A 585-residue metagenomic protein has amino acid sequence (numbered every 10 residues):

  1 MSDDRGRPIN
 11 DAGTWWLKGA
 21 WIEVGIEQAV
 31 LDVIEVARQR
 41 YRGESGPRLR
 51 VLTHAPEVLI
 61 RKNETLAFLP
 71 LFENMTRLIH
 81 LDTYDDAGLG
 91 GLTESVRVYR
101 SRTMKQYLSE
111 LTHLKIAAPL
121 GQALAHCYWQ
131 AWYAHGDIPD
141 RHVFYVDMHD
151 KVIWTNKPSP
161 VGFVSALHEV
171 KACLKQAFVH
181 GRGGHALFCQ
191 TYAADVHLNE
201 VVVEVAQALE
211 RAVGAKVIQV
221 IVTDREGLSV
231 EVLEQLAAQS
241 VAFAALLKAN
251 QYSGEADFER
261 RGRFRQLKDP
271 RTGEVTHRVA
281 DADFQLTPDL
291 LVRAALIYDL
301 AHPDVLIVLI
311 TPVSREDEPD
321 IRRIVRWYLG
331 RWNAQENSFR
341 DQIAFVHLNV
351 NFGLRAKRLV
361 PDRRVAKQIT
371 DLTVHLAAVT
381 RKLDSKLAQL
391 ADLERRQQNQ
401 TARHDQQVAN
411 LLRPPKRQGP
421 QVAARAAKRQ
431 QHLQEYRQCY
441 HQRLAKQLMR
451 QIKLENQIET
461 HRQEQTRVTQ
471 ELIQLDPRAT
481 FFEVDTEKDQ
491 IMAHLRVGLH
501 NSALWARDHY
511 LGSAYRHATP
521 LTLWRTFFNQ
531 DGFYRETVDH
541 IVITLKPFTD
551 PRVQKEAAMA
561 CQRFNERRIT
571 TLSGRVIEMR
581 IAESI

Functional and structural regions predicted by a protein language model:
M1-E169, A177-D195, V203, Q207 (+3 more regions): Dynamic "connector" segments at or just before major functional cores
L81, R322-A356: Short amphipathic alpha-helical "interface-anchor" segments enriched in bulky aromatics
M148-V152, A193, R225-G227, A301 (+2 more regions): Short, flexible loop/turn elements at secondary-structure junctions
R211-Q219: Short, surface-exposed connector motifs at secondary-structure boundaries
I221-V230, A249-Y252: Acidic, metal-coordinating catalytic cores used for nucleic-acid/nucleotide bond scission and strand-transfer chemistry
E234, A238-Q335, K428, T544 (+2 more regions): An anionic, glycine-rich sequence signature occurring as long contiguous blocks
Q342-R395: Charged, amphipathic alpha-helical linkers/stalks
K386-K453, Q457, Q465: Extended alpha-helical coiled-coil "stalk/arm" regions that act as elongated linkers or oligomerization scaffolds
